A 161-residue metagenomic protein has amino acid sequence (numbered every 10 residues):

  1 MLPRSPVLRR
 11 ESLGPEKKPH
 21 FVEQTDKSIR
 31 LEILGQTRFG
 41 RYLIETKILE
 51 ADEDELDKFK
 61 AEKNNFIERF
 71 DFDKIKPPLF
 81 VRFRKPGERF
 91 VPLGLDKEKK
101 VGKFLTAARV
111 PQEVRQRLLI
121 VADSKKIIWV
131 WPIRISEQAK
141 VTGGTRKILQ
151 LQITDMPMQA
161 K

Functional and structural regions predicted by a protein language model:
M1-K161: AMP-forming adenylation/ATP pyrophosphatase catalytic core
